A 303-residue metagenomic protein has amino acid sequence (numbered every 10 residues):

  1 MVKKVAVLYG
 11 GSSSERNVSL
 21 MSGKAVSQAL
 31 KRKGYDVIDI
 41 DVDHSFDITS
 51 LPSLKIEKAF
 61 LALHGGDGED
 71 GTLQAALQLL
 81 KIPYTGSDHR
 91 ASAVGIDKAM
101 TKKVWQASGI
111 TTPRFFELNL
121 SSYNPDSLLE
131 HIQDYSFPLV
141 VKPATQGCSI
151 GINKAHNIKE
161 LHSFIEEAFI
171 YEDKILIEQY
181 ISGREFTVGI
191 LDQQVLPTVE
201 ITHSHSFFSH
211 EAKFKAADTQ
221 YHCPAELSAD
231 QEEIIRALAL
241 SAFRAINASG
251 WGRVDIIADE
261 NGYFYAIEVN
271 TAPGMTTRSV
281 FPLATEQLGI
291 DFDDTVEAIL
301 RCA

Functional and structural regions predicted by a protein language model:
M1-L8, V94-E178, S182-R184: Active-site nucleotide/adenylate-binding loops and adjacent lid/helix of ATP-dependent enzymes
M1-M100, N119-E130: ATP-binding N-terminal substructure of ATP-dependent carboxylate-amine bond-forming enzymes
K3, A229-A303: ATP-dependent carboxylate activation and anion-phosphoryl transfer catalytic cores that bind Mg-ATP to form
V37, P83-Y84, T112, L139 (+1 more regions): Hydrophobic beta-strand scaffold residues
I38-V42, I175, Q179, S249-N261: A short glycine-rich, hydrophobically flanked beta-strand micro-motif that places a catalytic Asp/Glu for divalent metal
L73-Q78, F207-K215, T271: Short, flexible, mixed-charge acidic loops at enzyme active sites
H156-A237, A258-Y265: Phosphate-binding site of ATP-dependent enzymes
